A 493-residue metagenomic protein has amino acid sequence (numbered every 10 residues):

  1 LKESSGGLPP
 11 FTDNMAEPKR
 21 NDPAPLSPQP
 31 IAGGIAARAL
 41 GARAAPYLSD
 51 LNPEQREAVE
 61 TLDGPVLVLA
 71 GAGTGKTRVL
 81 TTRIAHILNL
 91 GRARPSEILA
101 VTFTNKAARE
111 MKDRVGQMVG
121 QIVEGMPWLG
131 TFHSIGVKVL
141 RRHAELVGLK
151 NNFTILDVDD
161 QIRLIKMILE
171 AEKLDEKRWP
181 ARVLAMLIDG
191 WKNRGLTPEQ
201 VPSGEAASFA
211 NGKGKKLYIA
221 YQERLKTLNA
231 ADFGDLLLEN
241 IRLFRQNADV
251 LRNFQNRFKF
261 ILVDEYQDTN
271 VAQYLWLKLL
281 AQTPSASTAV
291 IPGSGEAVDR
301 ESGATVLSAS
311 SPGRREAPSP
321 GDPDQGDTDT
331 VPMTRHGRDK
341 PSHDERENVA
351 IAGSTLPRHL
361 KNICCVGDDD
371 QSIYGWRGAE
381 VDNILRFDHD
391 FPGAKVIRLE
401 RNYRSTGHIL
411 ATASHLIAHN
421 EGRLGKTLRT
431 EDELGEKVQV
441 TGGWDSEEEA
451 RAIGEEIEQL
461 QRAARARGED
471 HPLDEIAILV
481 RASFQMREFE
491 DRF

Functional and structural regions predicted by a protein language model:
L1-N14, N21-A24, T283-R358: Intrinsic disorder/low-complexity segments
K2-L156, L228, R252, P284 (+4 more regions): P-loop NTPase Walker
A39, S49-E60, G64-V68, V79-L80 (+9 more regions): Conserved helicase NTPase motor core
Q55, G73, T104, T131 (+7 more regions): Residue-level signature of catalytic and energy-coupling elements of molecular machines, predominantly ATP/GTP-dependent
V68, T74-L80, P392-K395, E400-F493: Helicase P-loop NTPase motor core
V119, V123-M126, E145-D235, F258 (+4 more regions): ATP-hydrolysis module of ASCE/P-loop NTPase motor domains, specifically the Walker B Asp-Glu catalytic pair
V139-A144, Y374-H389, A413: Short regulatory helix/loop adjacent to the ATP-binding pocket of P-loop NTPases
